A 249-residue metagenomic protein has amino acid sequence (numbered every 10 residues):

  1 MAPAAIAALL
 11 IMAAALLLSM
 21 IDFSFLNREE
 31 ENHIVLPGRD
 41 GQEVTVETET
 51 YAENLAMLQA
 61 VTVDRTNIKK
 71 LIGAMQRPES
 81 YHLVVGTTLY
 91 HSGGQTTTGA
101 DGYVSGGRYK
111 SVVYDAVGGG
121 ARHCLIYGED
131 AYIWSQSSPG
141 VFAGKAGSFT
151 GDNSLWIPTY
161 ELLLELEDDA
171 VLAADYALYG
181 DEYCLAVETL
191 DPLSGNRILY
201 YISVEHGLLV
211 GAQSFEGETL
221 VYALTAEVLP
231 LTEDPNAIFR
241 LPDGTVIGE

Functional and structural regions predicted by a protein language model:
M1-Y103, R108, L241-E249: N-terminal leader/targeting segments and the immediate start of mature chains
A15-L17, V35, L162-E165, V171 (+3 more regions): Acidic/proline-rich low-complexity IDRs
D22, A56-K69, I126-P192, N196 (+1 more regions): Flexible, processing/modification-adjacent segments and terminal tails in exported/periplasmic/extracellular proteins
I72-M75, G99-S105, H123-L125, D169-L178 (+1 more regions): Short, exposed beta-strand/loop patches in secreted or surface proteins that constitute
A74-Q76, G93, G102, S135 (+3 more regions): Sterically constrained small-residue positions within well-ordered secondary structures of folded domains
T88-Q95, R108-G118, I157-D169, T189-L193: Short, solvent-exposed secondary-structure boundary motifs
T98-W156, G211, E216-A223: An acidic-aromatic
K110, D115-H123, A177-E249: Gly/Pro-enriched, hydrophobic low-complexity segments that function as extracytoplasmic propeptides/linkers
